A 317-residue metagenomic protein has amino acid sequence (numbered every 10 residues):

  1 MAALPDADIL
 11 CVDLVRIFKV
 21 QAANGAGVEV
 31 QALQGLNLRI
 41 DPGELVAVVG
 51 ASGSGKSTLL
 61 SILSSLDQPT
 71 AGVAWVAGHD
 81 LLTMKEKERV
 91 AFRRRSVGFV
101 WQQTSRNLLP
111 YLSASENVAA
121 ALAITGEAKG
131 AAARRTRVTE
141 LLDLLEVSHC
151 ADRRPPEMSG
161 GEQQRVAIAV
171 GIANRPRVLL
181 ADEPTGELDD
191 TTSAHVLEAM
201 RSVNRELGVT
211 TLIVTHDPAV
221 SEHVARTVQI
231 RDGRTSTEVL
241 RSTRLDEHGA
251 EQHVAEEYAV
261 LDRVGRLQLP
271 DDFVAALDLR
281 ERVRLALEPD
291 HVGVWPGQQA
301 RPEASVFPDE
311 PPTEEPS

Functional and structural regions predicted by a protein language model:
S64: Helix-to-loop junction immediately C-terminal to a conserved catalytic motif
G72-D80: Conserved ABC transporter NBD signature motif
D80, A119, G126, A131-C150: Conserved ABC ATPase "signature" region
L81-G98, A131: ABC ATPase NBD coupling module
R94, R153-P156, A173-N174: Conserved signature/switch motifs of ABC ATPase nucleotide-binding domains
Y111-A120: Short coil-to-helix segment of the ABC ATPase nucleotide-binding domain corresponding to the Q-loop/switch region
V147, A151, V166, G171-I172: ABC ATPase C-loop
L179-D182: Catalytic Walker B motif of ABC-type/P-loop ATPase nucleotide-binding domains
